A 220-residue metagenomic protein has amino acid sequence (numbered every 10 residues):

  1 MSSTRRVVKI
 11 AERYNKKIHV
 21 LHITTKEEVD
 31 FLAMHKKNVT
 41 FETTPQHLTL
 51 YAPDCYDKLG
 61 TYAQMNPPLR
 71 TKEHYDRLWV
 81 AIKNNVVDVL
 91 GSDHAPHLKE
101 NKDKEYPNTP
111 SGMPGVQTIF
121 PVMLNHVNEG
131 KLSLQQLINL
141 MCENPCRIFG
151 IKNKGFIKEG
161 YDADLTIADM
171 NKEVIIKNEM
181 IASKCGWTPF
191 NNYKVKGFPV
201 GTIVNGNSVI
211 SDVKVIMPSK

Functional and structural regions predicted by a protein language model:
M1-L90: Histidine/acidic residue-rich metal-binding segments in metalloenzymes
M1-R5, I10-N15, N84-L90, A95-A168: His/Asp/Glu-enriched, well-ordered alpha-helical/loop segment that forms or immediately abuts the divalent-metal
I18, E42, D93, M123 (+1 more regions): Residue-level signal for inorganic ion chemistry
T25, P45, P96, I167 (+1 more regions): Short, glycine/acidic-enriched loop or turn micro-motifs at the edges of active sites
V29, T49, L98-E100, I175-I176 (+1 more regions): Glycine/Thr-rich phosphate-binding loops of Rossmann-like dinucleotide-binding domains
A63-H74, P110-P114, T188-K194: A short acidic, glycine-rich active-site loop that binds or catalyzes chemistry on phosphate/adenosine moieties
E105-N108, E159-S219: C-terminal cap of metal-dependent C-N hydrolases
